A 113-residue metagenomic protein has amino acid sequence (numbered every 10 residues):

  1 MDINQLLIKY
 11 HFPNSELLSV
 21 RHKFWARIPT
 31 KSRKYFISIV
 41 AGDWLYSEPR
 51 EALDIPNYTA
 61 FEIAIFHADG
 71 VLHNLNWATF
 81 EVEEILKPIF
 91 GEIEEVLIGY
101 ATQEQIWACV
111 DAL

Functional and structural regions predicted by a protein language model:
M1-N4: Charge-rich, low-complexity N-terminal segments
I8-F61: Amphipathic, interaction-prone secondary-structure segments
N14-L18, H73, E94, T102: Polar low-complexity intrinsically disordered regions enriched in Ser/Thr and small residues
D43-I98: Intrinsically disordered, low-complexity regulatory segments enriched in Ser/Thr/Pro and charged residues
E95-L113: Active-site or metal-binding loop neighborhoods of secreted/extracellular toxin and effector enzymes
